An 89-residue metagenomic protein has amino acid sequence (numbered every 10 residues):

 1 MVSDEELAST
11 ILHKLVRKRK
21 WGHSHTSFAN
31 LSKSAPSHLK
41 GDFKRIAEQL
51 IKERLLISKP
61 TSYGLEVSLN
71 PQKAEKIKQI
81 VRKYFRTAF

Functional and structural regions predicted by a protein language model:
M1-W21: Short alpha-helical segments that sit at the start of domains
V2, P36-E53: Short amphipathic alpha-helical interaction segments
W21-A35: Short acidic, hydrophobic short linear motifs in intrinsically disordered regions
A35, L69-P71: Short beta-strand-to-loop capping motifs
I51-T61: A short, conserved structural fragment
Y63-L69: Minor-groove-contacting beta-hairpin "wing" of winged helix-turn-helix DNA-binding domains
Q72-F89: Short, amphipathic alpha-helical interaction segments positioned at domain boundaries
